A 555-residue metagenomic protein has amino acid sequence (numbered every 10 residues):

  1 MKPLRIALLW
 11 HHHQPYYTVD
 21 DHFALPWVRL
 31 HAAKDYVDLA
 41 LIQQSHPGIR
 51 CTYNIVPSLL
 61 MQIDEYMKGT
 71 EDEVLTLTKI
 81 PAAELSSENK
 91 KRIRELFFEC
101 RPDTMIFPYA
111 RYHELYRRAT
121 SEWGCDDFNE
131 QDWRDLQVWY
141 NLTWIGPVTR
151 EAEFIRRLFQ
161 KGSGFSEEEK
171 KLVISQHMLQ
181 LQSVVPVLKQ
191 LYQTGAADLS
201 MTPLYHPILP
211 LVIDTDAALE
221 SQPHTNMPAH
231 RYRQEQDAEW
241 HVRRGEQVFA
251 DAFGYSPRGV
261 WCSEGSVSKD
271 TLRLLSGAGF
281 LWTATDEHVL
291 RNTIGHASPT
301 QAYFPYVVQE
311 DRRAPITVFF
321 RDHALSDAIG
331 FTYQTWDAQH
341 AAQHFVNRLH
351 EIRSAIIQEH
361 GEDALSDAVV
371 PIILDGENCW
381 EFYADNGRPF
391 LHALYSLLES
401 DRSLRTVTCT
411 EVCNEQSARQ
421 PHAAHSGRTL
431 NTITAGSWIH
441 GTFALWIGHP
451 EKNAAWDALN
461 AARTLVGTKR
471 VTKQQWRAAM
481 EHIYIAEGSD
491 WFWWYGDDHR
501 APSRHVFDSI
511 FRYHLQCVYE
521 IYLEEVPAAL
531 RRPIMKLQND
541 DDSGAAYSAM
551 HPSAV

Functional and structural regions predicted by a protein language model:
K2-L158, I294-V555: Active-site and substrate-binding clefts of carbohydrate-active enzymes
I6-L8, C51-Y53, L199-T202, R258 (+2 more regions): Hydrophobic faces of well-ordered beta-strands that scaffold small-molecule active sites in alpha/beta enzyme cores
W10-Y16, H46-I49, Y53-L75, T143-M178 (+2 more regions): Aromatic-lined carbohydrate-binding surfaces of glycoside hydrolases
N54-L59, P203-H206, G259-S268, T410-C413: Short, solvent-exposed turn/loop segments enriched in Gly/Ser/Thr/Pro and often Arg
H177-Q193, R231-Q236, W240-Q309, D367: Gly/Pro-rich turn-and-neighbor structural signature
P207, G265, H288, G488-W491: Flexible loop residues that form catalytic and substrate-binding hotspots at small-molecule/glycan-binding clefts
I213-D214, T271-L275, A384: Short acidic, glycine/serine/threonine-rich loops at helix termini
D216, Q222-R233, A238-R243, Y255-S256 (+1 more regions): Non-catalytic regulatory/linker segments of enzymes
